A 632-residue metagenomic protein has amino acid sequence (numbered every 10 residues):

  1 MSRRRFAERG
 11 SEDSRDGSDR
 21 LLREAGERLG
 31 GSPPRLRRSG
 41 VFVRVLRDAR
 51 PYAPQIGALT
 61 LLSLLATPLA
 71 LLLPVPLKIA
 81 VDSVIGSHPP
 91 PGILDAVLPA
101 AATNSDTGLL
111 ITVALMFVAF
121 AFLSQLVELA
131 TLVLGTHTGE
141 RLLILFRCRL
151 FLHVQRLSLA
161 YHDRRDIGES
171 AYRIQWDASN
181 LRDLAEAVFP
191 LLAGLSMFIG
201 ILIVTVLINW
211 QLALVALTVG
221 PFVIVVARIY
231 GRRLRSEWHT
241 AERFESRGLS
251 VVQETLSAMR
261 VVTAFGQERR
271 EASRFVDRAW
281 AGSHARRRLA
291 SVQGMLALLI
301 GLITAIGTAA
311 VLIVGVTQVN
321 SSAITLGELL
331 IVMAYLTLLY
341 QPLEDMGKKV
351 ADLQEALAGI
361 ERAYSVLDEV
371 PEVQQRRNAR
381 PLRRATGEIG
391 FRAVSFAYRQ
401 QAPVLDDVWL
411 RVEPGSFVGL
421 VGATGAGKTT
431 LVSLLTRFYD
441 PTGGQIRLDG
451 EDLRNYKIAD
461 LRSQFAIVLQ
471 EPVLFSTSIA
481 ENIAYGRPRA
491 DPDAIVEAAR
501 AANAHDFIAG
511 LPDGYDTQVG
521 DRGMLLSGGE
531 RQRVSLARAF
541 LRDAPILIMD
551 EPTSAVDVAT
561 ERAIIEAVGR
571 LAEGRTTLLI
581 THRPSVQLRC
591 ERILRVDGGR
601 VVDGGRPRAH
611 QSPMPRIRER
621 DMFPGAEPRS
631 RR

Functional and structural regions predicted by a protein language model:
M1-L73, I85-F117, L123, V127-G135 (+8 more regions): Membrane-integrated ABC transporters
G30-R38, L61-L62, L69-G86, M116 (+10 more regions): Juxtamembrane helix-loop junctions of ABC transporter transmembrane domains
R50-P54, L159-A160, W176-L184, V188 (+6 more regions): An intracellular "coupling" helix at the cytosolic face of ABC transporter transmembrane type-1 domains
Q55-P68, F189-T240, V311-I324, Q341: Transmembrane helices of ABC transporter permease
F117-S124, E128, G220-A227, Q293-G307 (+1 more regions): Hydrophobic alpha-helical segments in the permease module
V154, F275, A363, F391-A393: Conserved catalytic Walker-motif region of ABC-type ATPase nucleotide-binding domains
F244, Q267, S291, L338-V366: Cytosolic ends of transmembrane helices, especially the final helix of ABC transmembrane type-1 domains
Q375-R376, L382-R632: ABC-type nucleotide-binding domain
